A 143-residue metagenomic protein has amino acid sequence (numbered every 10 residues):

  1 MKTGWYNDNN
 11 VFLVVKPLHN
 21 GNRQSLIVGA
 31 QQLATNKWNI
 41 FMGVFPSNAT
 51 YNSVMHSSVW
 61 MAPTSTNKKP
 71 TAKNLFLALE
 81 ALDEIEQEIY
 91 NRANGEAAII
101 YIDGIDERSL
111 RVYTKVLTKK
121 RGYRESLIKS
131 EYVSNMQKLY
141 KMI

Functional and structural regions predicted by a protein language model:
M1-I143: Non-catalytic substrate-recognition and accessory regions of acyl/acetyltransferase enzymes
